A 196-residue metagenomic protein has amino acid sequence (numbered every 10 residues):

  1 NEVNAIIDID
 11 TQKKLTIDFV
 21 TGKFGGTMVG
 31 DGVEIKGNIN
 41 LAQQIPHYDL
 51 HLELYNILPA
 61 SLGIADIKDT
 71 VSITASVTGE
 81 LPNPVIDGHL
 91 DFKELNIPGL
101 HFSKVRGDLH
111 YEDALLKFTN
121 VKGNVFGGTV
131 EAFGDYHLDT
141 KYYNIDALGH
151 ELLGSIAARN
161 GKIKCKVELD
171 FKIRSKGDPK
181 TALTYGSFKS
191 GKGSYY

Functional and structural regions predicted by a protein language model:
N1-G22, V29-Y196: Membrane-proximal interfacial segments on either side of biological membranes
